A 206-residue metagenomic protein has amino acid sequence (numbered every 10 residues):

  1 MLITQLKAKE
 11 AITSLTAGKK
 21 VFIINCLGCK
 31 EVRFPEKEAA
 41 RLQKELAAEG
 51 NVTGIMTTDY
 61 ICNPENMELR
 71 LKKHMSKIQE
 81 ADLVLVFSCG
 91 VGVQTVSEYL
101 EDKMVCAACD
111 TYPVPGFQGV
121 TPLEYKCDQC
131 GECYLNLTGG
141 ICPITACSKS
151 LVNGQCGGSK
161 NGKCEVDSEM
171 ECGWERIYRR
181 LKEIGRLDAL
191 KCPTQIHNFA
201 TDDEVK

Functional and structural regions predicted by a protein language model:
M1-C62, L71-V84, S97-L137, I141-K206: Iron-sulfur (Fe-S) cluster-binding modules
V86-G90: N-terminal glycine-rich "phosphate-gripper" loop used for MgATP/nucleotide binding and carboxylate activation
G92-T95: Short, well-ordered alpha-helical microsegments
